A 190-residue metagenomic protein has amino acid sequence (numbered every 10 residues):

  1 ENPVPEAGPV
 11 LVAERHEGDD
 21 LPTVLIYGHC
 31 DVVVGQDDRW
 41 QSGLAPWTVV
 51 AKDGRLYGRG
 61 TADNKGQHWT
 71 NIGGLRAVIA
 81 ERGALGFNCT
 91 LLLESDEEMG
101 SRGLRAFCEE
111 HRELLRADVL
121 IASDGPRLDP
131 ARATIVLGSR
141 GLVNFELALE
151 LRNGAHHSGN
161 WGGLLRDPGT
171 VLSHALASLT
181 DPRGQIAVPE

Functional and structural regions predicted by a protein language model:
E1-T61, V78-F87: Acidic/His- and Gly-rich active-site-bordering loop/insert found across diverse amide/peptide-bond hydrolases
G28-C30, D53, S95-D96, S123-P126 (+1 more regions): Fold-independent oxyanion-binding glycine-rich loops and adjacent beta-strand/coil segments at enzyme active sites
L56, G60-G138: Acidic/histidine-rich catalytic neighborhood of metal-dependent amide-processing enzymes
Y57-G58, N153-G159: Short small-residue beta-strand/loop micro-motif enriched in glycine and branched aliphatics
G66, M99-R102, L142, G163 (+1 more regions): Conserved active-site and cofactor/substrate-binding residues in soluble primary-metabolism enzymes
A80-G83, E109-E113, R152, A177-Q185: Generic secondary-structure signature for well-ordered alpha-helical cores
L128, L137, S158-E190: Acidic-enriched catalytic cores of C-N bond-cleaving enzymes acting on peptides and small amides
V136-E150: Flexible glycine/proline-rich, aromatic-decorated loop/lid segments
